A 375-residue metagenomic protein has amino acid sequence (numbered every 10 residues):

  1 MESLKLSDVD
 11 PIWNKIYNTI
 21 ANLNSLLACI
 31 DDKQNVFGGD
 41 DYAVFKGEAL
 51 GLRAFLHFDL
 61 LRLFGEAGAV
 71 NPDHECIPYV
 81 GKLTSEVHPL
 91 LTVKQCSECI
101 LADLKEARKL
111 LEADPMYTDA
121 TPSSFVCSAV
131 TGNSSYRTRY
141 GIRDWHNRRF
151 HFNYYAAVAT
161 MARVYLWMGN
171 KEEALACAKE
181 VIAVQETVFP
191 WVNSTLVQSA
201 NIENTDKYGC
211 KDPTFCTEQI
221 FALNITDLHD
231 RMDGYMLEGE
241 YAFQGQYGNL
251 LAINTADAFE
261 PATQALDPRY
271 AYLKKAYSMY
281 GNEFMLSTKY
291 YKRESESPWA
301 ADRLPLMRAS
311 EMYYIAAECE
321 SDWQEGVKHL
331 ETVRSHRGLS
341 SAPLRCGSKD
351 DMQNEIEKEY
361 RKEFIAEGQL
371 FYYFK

Functional and structural regions predicted by a protein language model:
L4-L237, G248-L251, D257-K375: Acidic/polar-rich alpha-helix caps and helix-coil junctions
E240: Acidic (Asp/Glu-rich) catalytic motifs at the cytosolic membrane interface
